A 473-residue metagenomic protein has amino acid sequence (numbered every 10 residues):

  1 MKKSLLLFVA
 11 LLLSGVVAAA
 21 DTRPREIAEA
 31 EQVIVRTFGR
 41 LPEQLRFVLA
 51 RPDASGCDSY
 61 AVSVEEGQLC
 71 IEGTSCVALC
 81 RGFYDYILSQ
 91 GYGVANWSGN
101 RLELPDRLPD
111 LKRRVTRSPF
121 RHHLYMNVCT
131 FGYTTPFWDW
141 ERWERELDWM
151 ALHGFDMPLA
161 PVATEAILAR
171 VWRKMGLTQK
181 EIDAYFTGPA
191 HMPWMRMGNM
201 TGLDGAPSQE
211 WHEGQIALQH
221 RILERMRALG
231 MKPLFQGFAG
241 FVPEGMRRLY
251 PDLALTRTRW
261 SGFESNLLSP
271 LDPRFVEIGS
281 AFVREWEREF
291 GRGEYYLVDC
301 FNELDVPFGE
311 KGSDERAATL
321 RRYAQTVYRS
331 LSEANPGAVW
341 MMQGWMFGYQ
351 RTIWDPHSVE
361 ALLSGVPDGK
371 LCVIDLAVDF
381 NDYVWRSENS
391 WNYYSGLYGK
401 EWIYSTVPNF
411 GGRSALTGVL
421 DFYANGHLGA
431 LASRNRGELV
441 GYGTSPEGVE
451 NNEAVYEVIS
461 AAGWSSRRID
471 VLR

Functional and structural regions predicted by a protein language model:
S4-L13: Sec-dependent N-terminal signal peptides
V16-A20, D470-R473: Short, intrinsically disordered, charge-balanced linker/junction segments flanking boundaries in proteins
A20-F120: Contiguous, structured surface segment used for ligand recognition
R23-I27, E72, C76, S118 (+5 more regions): Solvent-exposed, acidic/flexible segments
E26, A30, L79, F83 (+5 more regions): Stable alpha-helical elements in mature extracytoplasmic
P42, V94, N100-P109, M126-T130 (+3 more regions): Catalytic-core regions of glycoside hydrolase
R81-G82, F120-P161: N-terminal structural segment of carbohydrate-active enzymes
